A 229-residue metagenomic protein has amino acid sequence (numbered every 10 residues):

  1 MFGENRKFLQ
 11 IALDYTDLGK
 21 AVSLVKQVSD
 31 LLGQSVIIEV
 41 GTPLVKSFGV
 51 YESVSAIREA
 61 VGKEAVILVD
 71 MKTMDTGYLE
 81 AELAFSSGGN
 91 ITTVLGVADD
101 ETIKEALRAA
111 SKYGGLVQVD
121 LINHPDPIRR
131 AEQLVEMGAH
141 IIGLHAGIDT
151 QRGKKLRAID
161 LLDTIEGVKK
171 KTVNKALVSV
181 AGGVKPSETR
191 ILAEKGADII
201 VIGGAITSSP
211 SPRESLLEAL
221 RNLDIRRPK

Functional and structural regions predicted by a protein language model:
M1-Y78, L134-M137, E214-L217: Conserved N-terminal beta1-alpha1 strand-loop-helix module at the mouth
F2-L9, T76-L79, L83-N174: Conserved anion-binding
K7-L13, V36-V40, I67-M71, T92-V94 (+4 more regions): Hydrophobic faces of well-ordered beta-strands that scaffold small-molecule active sites in alpha/beta enzyme cores
Y15-K20, P43-F48, T73-T76, D99-E101 (+4 more regions): Short, small-residue-enriched loops and turns at beta-alpha junctions that line or gate enzyme active sites
Q27, A56, L83, Q133 (+2 more regions): Well-formed, non-transmembrane alpha-helical positions, independent of function
G33-S35, G89, A139, A197: A structural motif
A106, A158-L161, A193-E194, G204-K229: C-terminal helical cap(s) of enzyme catalytic domains, especially alpha/beta-barrels
I159-K195, I200: A C-terminal functional module that forms or caps the active site or interfaces directly with catalytic machinery
